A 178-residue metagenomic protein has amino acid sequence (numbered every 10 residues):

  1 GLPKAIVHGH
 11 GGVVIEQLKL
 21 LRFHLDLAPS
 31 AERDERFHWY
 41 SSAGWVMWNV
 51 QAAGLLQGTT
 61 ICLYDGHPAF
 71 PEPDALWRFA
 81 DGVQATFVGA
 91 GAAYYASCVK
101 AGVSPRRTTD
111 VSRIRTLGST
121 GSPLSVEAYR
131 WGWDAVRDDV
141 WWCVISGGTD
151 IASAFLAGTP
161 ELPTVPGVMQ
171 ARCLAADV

Functional and structural regions predicted by a protein language model:
G1-I15: Conserved AMP-binding A3 loop
A5-V7, T60-A69, S97, C143: Short beta-strand->loop structural element characteristic of the AMP-binding/adenylate-forming
V14-R36, W45-F87, A101-G102: Conserved AMP-binding/adenylation subdomain of ANL enzymes
S41: Active-site beta-alpha turn of Rossmann-fold NAD(P)-dependent dehydrogenases/reductases
Q57-T59, T86-A90, V99-P166, D177: Gly/Ser/Thr-rich phosphate-binding loop
A171-L174: Short Pro/Gly-enriched coil loops immediately N-terminal to beta-strands
